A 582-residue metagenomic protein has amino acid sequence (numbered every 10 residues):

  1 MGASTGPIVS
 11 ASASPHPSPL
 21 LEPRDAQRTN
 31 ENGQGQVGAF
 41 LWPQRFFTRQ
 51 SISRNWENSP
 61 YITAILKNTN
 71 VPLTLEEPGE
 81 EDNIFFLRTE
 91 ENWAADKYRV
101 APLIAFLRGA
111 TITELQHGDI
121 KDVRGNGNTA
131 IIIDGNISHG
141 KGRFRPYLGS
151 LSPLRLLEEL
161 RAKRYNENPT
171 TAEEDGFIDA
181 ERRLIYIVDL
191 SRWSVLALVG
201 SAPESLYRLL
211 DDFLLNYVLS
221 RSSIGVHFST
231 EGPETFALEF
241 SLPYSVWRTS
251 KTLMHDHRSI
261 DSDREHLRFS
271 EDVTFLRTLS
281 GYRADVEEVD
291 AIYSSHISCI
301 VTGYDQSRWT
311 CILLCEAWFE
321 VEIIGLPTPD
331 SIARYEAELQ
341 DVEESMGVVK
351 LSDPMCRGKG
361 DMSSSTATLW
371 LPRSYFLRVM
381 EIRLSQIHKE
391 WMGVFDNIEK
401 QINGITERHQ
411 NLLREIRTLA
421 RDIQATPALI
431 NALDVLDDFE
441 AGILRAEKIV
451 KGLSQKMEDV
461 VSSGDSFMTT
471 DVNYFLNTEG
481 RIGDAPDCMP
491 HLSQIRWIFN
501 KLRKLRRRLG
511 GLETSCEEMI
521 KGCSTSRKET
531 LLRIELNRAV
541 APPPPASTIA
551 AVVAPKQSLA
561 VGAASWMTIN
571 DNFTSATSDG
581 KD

Functional and structural regions predicted by a protein language model:
G2-A3, A564-S565, T574: The identity of the second residue at the extreme N-terminus of proteins
G2-V540: Solvent-exposed, non-transmembrane regions of membrane-associated proteins
E535-W566, N570: Bilayer-spanning, highly hydrophobic alpha-helical transmembrane segments
F573-D582: Cytosolic/matrix-facing juxtamembrane and C-terminal tails of multi-pass cellular membrane proteins
